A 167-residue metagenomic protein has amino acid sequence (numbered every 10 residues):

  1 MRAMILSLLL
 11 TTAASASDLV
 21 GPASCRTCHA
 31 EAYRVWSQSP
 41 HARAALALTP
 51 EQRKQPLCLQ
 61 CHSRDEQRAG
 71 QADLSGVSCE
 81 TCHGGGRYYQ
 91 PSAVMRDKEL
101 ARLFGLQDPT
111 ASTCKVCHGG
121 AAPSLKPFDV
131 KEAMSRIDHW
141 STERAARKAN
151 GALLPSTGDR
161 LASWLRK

Functional and structural regions predicted by a protein language model:
A3-A13: Sec-dependent N-terminal signal peptides
A16-K167: Short sequence/structural segments immediately N-terminal
